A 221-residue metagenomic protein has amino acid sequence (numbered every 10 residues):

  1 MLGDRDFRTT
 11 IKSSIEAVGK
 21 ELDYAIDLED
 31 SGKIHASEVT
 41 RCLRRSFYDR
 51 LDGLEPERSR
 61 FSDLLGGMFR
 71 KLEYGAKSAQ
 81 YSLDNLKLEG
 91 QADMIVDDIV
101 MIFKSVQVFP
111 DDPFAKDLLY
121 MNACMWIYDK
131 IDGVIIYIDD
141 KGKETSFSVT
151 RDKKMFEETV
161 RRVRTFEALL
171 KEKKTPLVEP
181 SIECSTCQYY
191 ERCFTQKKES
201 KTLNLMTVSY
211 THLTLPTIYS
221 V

Functional and structural regions predicted by a protein language model:
M1-V100, S105-A115, N122: Metal-dependent nuclease catalytic cores that hydrolyze phosphodiester bonds in DNA/RNA, characterized by
C42, C184-C187, C193: Short cysteine clusters
Y48, Y190-C193, E199: Secreted/processed peptides and extracellular or luminal domains of membrane proteins
L54, Q196-L205: Short cysteine/histidine-rich zinc-coordinating motifs and their immediately flanking basic loops
Y81-K171, E191: Nucleic-acid nuclease catalytic cores
F166-C184: Immediate flanking context of iron-sulfur cluster ligation sites
T211-T217: Conserved small/polar residues in nucleotide/adenosyl-binding loops
